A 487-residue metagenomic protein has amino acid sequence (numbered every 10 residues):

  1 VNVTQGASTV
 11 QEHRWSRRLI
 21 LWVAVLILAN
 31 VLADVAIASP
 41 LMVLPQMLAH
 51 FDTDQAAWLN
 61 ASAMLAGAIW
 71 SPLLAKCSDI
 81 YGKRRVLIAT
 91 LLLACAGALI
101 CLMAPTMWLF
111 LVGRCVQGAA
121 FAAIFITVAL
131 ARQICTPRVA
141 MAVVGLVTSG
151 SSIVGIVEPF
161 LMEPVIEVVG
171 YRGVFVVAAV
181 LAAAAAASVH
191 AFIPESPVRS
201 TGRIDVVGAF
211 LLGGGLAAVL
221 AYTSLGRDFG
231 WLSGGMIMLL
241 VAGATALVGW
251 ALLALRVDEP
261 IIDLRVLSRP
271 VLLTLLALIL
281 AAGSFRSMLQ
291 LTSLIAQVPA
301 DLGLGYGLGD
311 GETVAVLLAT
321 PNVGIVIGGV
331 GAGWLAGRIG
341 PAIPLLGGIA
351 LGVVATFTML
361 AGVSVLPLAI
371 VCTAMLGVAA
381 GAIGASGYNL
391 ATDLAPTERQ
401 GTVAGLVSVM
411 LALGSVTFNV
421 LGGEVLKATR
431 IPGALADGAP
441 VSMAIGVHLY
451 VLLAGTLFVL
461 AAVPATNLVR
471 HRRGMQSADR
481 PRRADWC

Functional and structural regions predicted by a protein language model:
I20-L32, A36, P40-L41, I261-R430 (+1 more regions): 12-transmembrane solute porter fold
L41-I69, E312: Extracellular/periplasmic helix-loop-helix junction of adjacent transmembrane segments in MFS-like secondary
H50, W70, G82, M103-L109 (+2 more regions): Helix-breaking motifs and short loop linkers at transmembrane-helix boundaries and internal kinks in secondary membrane
A61-K76, A122, T127-V128, A319-G331: Central cavity-lining transmembrane alpha-helices of secondary-active solute carriers, predominantly the Major
A68-P105: Conserved MFS/SLC helix-loop-helix module at the cytosolic interface between two early adjacent transmembrane helices
G97-I100, W108-Q117, P367-M375: Paired small-residue
C115-S149, V189-I193: Cytoplasmic helix-loop-helix junction between adjacent transmembrane helices in 12-TM secondary transporters
E167-L276, S284: Hydrophobic transmembrane-helix bundles of small-molecule transporters
